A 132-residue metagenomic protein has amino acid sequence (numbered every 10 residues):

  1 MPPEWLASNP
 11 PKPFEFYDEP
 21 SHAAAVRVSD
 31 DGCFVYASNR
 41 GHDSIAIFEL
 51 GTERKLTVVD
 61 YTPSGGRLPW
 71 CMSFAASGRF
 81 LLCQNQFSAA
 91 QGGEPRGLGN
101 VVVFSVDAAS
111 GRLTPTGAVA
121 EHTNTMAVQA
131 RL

Functional and structural regions predicted by a protein language model:
M1, F48-L56, F104-R112: Short loop/turn segments immediately following beta-strands, especially the blade-tip and inter-blade linker loops
P2-D18, A118-L132: Surface-exposed loop and turn segments in beta-propeller and other repeat-based domains that flank or scaffold
F16-R27, S88: Signature of short aromatic-glycine-proline-rich micro-motifs recurring in repeat-based ectodomains
D31-C33, S77-R79: Short coil/turn segments that connect the beta-strands within blades of beta-propeller domains
H42-S44, F87-G92: Short glycine/acidic-enriched loop and turn motifs that connect beta-strands
